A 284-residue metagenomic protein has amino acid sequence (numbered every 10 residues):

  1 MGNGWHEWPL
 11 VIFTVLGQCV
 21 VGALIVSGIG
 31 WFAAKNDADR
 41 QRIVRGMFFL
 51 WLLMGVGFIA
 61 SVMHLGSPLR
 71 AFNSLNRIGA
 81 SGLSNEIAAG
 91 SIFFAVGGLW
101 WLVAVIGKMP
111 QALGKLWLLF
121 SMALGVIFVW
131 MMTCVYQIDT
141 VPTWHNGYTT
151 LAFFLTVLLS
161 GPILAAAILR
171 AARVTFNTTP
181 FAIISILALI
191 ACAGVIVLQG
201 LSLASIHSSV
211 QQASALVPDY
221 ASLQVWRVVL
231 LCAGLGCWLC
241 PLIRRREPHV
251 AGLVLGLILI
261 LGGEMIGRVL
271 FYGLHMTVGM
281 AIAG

Functional and structural regions predicted by a protein language model:
M1-L10, V62-S84, T133-T150, G200-L223 (+1 more regions): Membrane-interface interhelical loops and short amphipathic "cap" helices that link adjacent transmembrane segments
M1-V56, G273-T277: N-terminal signal-anchor module of multipass membrane proteins
T14-Q18, N36, A89-S91, L99-I266: Long, contiguous internal "core" modules enriched in hydrophobic/ aromatic residues
I29, V56-I59, L164, I168: Alpha-helical membrane-inserting segments
Q41-R42, G79-S84, G114: Interfacial loop-to-helix junctions that mark the boundaries of transmembrane helices in multi-pass membrane
F49-K108, G125: Long, hydrophobic/aromatic-enriched structural stretches that serve as scaffold segments
